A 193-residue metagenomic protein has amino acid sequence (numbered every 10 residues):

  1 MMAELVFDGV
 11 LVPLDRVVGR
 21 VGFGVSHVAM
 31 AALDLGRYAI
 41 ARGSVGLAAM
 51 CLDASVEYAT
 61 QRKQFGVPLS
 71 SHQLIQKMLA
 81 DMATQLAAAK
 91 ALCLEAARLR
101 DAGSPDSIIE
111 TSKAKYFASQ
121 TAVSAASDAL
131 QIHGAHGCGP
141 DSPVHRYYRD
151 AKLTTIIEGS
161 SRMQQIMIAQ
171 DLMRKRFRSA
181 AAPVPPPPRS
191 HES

Functional and structural regions predicted by a protein language model:
M1, S26-M30: Intrinsic structural disorder
M1-V10: Flexible, small-/acidic-enriched active-site or ligand-binding loops
V6, L14, F23, A31-S193: Alpha-helical interface subdomain recognition
L11-P13, V18: Active-site/binding-pocket entry motifs
V18-S26: Short, flexible, mixed-charge acidic loops at enzyme active sites
